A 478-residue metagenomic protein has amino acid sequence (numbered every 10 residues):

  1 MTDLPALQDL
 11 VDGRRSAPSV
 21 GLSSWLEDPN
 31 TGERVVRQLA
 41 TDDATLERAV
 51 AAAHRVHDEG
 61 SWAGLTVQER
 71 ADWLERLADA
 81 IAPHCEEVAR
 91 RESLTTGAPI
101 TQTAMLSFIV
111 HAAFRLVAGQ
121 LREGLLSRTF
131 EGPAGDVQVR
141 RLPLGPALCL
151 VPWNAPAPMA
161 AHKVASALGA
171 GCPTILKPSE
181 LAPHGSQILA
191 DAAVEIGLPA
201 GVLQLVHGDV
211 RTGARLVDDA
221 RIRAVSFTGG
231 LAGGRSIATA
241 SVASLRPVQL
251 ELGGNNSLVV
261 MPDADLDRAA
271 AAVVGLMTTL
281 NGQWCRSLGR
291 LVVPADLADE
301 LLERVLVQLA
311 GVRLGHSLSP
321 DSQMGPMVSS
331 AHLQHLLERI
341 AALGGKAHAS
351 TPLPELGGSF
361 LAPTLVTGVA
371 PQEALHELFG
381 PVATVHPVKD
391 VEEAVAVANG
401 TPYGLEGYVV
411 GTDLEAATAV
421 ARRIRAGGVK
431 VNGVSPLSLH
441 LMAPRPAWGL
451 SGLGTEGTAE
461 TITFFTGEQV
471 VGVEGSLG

Functional and structural regions predicted by a protein language model:
M1-A134: N-terminal Rossmann-like NAD(P)+-binding subdomain of aldehyde/semialdehyde dehydrogenases
P29, D43-L46, V67, L266 (+4 more regions): Residues at or immediately preceding the N-termini of alpha-helices
G32, R70, E92, G171 (+8 more regions): Residue-level signal for inorganic ion chemistry
E33-V36, I222, V259, L353 (+1 more regions): Conserved C-terminal structural/oligomerization subdomain of aldehyde/semialdehyde dehydrogenase
R34-T41, D58-W62, V110, L148-C149 (+6 more regions): Short, well-ordered beta-strand elements within core beta-sheets of diverse protein domains
H57, S61, A78-C85, A89 (+15 more regions): Structural signal for hydrophobic packing residues in well-ordered secondary-structure cores of soluble enzyme domains
L125-R268, V388: Rossmann-like NAD(P) dinucleotide-binding subdomain of oxidoreductase/dehydrogenase enzymes
A232-G368, V431: ALDH superfamily catalytic-core signature
